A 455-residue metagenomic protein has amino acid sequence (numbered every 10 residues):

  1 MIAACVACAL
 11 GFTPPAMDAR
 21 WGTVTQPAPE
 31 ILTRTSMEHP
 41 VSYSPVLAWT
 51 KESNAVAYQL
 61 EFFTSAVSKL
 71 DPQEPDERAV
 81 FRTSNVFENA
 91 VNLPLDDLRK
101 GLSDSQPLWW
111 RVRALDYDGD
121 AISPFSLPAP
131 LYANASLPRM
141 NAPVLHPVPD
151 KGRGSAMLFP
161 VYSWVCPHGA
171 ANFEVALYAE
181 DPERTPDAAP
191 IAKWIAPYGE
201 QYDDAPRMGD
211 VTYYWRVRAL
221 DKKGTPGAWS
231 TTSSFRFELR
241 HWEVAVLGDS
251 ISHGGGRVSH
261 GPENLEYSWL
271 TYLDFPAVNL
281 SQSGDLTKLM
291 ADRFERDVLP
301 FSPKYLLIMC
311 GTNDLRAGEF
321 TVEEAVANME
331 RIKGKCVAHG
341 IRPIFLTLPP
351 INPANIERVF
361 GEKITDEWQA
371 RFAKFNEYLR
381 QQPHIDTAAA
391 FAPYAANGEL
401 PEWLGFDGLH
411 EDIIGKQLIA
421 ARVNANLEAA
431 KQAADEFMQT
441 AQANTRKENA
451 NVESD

Functional and structural regions predicted by a protein language model:
Y43-N54, L158-A170: Conserved aromatic anchor
E61-S105, Y117, L177-M208, K222: Recognizes extended acidic, P/S/T-rich segments that occur within or adjacent to Ig-like beta-sandwich modules
L115-L137, K222-F237: Extracellular fibronectin type III
L220-S283, R293-S302: Serine-esterase "nucleophile elbow" of acetyl-processing enzymes
V258-E266, K288-N328, P349-P353: Oxyanion-hole/transition-state-stabilizing segment in secreted/luminal serine hydrolases and related acyltransferases
M309-N313, G334-F372: Active-site segments of SGNH/GDSL-like serine hydrolases that catalyze O-acetyl group transfer/hydrolysis on lipids
N352-D455: Catalytic His-Asp segment of secreted/periplasmic serine-dependent ester chemistry enzymes
